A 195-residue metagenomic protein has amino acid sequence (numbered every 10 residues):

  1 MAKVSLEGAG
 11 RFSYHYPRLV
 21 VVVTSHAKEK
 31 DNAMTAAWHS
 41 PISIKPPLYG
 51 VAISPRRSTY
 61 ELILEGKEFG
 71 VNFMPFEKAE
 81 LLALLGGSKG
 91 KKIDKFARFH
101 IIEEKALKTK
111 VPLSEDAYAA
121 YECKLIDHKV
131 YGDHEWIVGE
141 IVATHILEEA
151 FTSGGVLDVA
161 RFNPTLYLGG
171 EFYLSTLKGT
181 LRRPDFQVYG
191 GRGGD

Functional and structural regions predicted by a protein language model:
M1-D195: Basic, polyanion-binding surface patches
